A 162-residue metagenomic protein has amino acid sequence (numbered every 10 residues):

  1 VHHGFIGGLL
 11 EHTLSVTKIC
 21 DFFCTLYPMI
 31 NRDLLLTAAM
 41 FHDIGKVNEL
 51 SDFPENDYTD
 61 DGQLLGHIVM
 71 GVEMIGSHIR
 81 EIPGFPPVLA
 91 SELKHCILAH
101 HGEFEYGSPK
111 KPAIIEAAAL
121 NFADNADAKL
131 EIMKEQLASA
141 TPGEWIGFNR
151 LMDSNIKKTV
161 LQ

Functional and structural regions predicted by a protein language model:
V1-E11, E55-T59: Active-site flanking loop/helix segments enriched in acidic
L9-L14, I68, V72: Short alpha-helical patches at coil-to-helix transitions and adjacent helical residues in well-structured domains
H12-C20, C24: Helix-hairpin-helix/helix-loop-helix acidic hairpins
F22-S139: Divalent metal-dependent catalytic cores for phosphoryl transfer on phosphate-bearing substrates
N121, I146-R150, L161-Q162: N-terminal intrinsically disordered, cationic/polar leader segments that include organellar targeting peptides
D127, W145-F148, I156: C-terminal membrane module of polytopic membrane proteins
T141-G143: C-terminal functional modules
